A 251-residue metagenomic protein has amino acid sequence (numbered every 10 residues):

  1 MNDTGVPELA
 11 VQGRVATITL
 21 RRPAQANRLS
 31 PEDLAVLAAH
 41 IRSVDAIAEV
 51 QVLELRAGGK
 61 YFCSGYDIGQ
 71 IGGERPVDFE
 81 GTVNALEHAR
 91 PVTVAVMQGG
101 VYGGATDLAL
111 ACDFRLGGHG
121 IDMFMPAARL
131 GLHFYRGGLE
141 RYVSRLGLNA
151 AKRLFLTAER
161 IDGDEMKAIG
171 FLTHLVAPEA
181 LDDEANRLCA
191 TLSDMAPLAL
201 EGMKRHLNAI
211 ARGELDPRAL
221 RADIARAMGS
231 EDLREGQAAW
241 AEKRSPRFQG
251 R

Functional and structural regions predicted by a protein language model:
M1-G58, N84: Conserved CoA-thioester-binding segment of acyl-CoA-metabolizing enzymes
M1-T4, A238-R251: Terminal low-complexity tails and localization/encapsulation signals of metabolic enzymes
A35, R42, E49, R56-H88 (+1 more regions): Glycine- (often His-adjacent) and acidic-residue-rich active-site loop that binds/positions the CoA thioester
L86-G131, R160: Glycine-rich beta-to-alpha active-site loop
L116-H119, L172-R218, A225, E231 (+1 more regions): C-terminal long alpha-helix characteristic of the crotonase
E140-N149: Hydrophobic, secondary-structure "cap" segments at the distal end of domains
A158-E165: Acidic, divalent-metal-coordinating active-site segment for phosphoryl/phosphodiester hydrolysis, typified by short
